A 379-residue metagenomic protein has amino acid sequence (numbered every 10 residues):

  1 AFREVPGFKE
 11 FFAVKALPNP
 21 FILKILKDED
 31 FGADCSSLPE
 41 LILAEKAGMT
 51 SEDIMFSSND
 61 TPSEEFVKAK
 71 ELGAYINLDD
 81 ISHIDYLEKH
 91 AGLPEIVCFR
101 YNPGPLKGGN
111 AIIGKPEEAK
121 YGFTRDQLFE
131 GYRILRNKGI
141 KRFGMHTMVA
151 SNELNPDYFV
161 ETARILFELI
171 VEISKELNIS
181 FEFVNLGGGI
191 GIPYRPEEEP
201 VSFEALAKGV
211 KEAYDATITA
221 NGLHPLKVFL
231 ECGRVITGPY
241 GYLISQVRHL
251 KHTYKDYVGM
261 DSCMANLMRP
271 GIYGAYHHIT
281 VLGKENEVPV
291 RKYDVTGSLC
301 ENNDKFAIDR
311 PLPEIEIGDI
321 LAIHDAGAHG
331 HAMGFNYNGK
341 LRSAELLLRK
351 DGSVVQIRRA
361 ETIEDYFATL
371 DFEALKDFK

Functional and structural regions predicted by a protein language model:
A1-E4: A short, N-terminal amphipathic alpha-helix
F8-F183, I192, A213, I218: Active-site-proximal beta-alpha core segment in soluble small-molecule metabolic enzymes
L78, F99, G188, L230 (+1 more regions): Active-site flanking residues adjacent to catalytic metal/cofactor-binding acidic residues
L106, E182-E198, F229-Y240, L267-M268: Flexible glycine/acidic-rich beta-alpha junction loops that bind and position SAM and/or redox cofactors in anaerobic
N155-T162, P193-L206, T237-H249, I308-P311: Short glycine/threonine-rich loop-to-helix capping motif typified by GTGT followed within a few residues by an Asp-Pro
E199-K208, G339-R342, L346: C-terminal helical cap(s) of enzyme catalytic domains, especially alpha/beta-barrels
S202, L206-T217, E231: Cofactor-centric catalytic regions
I218, L223-K379: Charged (often Lys/Glu-rich) extended helix/loop segments that serve as interaction or gating elements
